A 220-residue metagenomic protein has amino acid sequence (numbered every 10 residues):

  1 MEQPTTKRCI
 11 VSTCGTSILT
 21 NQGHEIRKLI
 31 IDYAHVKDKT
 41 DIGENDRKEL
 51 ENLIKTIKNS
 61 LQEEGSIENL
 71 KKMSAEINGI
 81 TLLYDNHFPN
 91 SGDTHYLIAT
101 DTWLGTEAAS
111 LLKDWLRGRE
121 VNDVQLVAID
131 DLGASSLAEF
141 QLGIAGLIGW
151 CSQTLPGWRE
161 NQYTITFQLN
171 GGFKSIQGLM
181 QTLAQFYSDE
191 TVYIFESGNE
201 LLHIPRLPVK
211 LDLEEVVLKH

Functional and structural regions predicted by a protein language model:
M1-T164, G178-H220: Long, low-complexity, Lys/Arg-enriched
N170-G171: Glycine-rich beta-strand-to-loop/alpha-helix junction loops that act as flexible
K174: Polyanion-engaging groove/track-forming segments
